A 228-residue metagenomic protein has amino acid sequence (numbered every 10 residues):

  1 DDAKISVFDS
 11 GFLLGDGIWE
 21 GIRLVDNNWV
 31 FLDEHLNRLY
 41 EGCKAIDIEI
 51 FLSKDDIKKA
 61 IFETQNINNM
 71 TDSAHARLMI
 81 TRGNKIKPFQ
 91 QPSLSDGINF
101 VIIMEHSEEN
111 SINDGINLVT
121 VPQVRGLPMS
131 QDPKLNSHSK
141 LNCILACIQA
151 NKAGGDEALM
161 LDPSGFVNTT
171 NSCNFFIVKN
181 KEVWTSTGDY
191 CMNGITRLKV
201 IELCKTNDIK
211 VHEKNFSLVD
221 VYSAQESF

Functional and structural regions predicted by a protein language model:
D1-E63, I67, T81, I86 (+1 more regions): Helix-start/capping segments and mature chain N-termini
S73-I80: ATP-grasp fold ATP-binding core
